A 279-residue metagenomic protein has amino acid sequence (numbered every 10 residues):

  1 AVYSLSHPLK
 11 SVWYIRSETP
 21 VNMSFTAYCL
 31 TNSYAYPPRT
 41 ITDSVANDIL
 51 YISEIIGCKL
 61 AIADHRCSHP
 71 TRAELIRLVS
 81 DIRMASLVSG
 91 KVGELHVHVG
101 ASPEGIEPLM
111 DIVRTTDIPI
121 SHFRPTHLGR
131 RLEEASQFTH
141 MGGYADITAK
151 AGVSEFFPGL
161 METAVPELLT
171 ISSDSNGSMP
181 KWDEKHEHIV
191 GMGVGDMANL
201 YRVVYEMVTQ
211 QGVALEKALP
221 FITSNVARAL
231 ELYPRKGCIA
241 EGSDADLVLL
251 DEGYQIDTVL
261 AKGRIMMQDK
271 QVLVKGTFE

Functional and structural regions predicted by a protein language model:
A1-P70: Divalent-metal coordination cores built from histidine and acidic residues
I15-N22, I52, A85, T115 (+7 more regions): Change "in soluble alpha/beta enzymes" to "in soluble alpha/beta proteins
T19-F25, I52-I56, G90-V92, I120-S121 (+3 more regions): Short coil/turn connectors at secondary-structure junctions
S33-Y36, T42-E54, D64, M197-Y201 (+5 more regions): Anaerobic metallocofactor- and corrinoid-dependent redox/one-carbon enzyme cores, especially those from methanogenesis
C58, H98, A145, D174 (+4 more regions): Divalent metal-coordination and catalytic microenvironments
R66-C67, T71-W182, E187-V190, V194: Active-site core of metal-dependent hydrolases
A164-L249: His/Asp/Glu-enriched, well-ordered alpha-helical/loop segment that forms or immediately abuts the divalent-metal
Y233, C238-E279: C-terminal cap of metal-dependent C-N hydrolases
